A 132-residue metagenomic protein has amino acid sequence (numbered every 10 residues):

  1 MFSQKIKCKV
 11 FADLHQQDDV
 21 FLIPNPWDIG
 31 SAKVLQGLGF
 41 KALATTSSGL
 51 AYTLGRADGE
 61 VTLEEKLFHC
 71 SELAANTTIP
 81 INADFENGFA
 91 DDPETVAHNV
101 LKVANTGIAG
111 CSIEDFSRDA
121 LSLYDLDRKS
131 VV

Functional and structural regions predicted by a protein language model:
M1-N25, I29-G37: N-terminal amphipathic alpha-helix/helix-capping segment at the start of soluble metabolic enzymes
D18-F21, F40-K41, T77-I81, I108-A109: Short, well-ordered coil/turn segments that N-cap beta-strands
P24-W27, I79-P93: Glycine-rich beta-to-alpha transition loops that act as phosphate-gripper elements at the mouths of alpha/beta enzyme
D28, L35, L73, D84 (+1 more regions): Conserved, mostly hydrophobic/aromatic
S31-V34, F89-K102: Catalytic cores of alpha/beta
A42-L67, N87-P93, C111-R128: Glycine-rich, proline-tolerant flexible connector loops at the mouths of alpha/beta enzymes
V131-V132: Conserved small/polar residues in nucleotide/adenosyl-binding loops
